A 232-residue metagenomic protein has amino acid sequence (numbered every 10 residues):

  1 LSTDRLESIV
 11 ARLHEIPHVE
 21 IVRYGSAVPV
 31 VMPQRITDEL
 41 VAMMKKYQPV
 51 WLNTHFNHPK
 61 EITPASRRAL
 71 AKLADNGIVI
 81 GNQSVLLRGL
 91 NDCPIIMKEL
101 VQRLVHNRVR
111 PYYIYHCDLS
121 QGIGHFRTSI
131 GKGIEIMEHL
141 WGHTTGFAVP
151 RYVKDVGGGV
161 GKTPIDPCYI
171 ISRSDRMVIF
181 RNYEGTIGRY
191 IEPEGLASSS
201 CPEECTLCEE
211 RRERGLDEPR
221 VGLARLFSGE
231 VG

Functional and structural regions predicted by a protein language model:
L1-T144: Conserved AdoMet/S-adenosylmethionine-binding subsite of the radical SAM
V105-G232: Auxiliary Fe-S-binding modules of radical SAM enzymes
